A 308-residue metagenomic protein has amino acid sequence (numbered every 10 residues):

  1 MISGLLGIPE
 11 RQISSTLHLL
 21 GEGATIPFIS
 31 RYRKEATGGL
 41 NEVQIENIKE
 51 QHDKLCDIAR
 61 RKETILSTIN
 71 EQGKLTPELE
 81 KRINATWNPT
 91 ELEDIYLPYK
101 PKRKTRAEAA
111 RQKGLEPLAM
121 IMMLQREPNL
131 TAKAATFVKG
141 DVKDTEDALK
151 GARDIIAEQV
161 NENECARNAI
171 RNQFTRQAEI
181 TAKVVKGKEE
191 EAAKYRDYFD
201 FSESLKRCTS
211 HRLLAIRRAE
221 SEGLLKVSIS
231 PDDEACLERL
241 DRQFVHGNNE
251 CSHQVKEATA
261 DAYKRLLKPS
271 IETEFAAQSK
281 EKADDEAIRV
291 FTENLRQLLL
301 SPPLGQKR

Functional and structural regions predicted by a protein language model:
M1-Q12, E63: C-terminal interaction appendages of subunits in large macromolecular complexes
G4-L6, G38, G73: Helix-turn-helix-type domain boundary/helix-start signal
I8-V43: N-terminal cofactor/phosphate-binding cores enriched in small/glycine residues, especially glycine-rich loops such as
I13, I48-Q51: Acidic, Mg2+-coordinating catalytic module of metal-dependent nucleases/exonucleases that use a two-metal-ion mechanism
F28, Q44-N47, K54, I58-T68 (+1 more regions): Duplex nucleic acid-engaging cores and interfaces of nucleic-acid transaction enzymes
